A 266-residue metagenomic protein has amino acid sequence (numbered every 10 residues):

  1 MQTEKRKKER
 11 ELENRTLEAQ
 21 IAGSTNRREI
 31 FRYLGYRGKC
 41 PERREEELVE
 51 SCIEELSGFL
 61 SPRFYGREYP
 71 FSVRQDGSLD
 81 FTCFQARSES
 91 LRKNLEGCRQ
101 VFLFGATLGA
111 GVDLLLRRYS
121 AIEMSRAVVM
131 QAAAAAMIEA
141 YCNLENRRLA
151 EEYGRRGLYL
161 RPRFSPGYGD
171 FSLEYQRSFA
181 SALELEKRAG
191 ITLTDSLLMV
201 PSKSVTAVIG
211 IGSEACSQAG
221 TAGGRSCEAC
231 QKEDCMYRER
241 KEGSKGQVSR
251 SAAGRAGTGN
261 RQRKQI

Functional and structural regions predicted by a protein language model:
Q2-M130, S251-G254, R263-I266: Active-site helix-to-loop segments that bind/position phosphate- or nucleotide-bearing substrates and donors across
R44-E47, S51, A136, A140 (+1 more regions): Conserved active-site and cofactor/substrate-binding residues in soluble primary-metabolism enzymes
I53-L60, L149, Y153, Q231-D234: Structural signal for hydrophobic packing residues in well-ordered secondary-structure cores of soluble enzyme domains
P62-F71, L149-F164: Flexible, glycine/charged-enriched surface loops at secondary-structure junctions
N94, T107, V129-A132, A136-M137 (+2 more regions): Residue-level preference for alpha-helix termini and adjacent loops
L108, R156-G243, Q247-I266: Short terminal or interdomain "cap/linker" segment that borders an active site or interface and mediates
V112-L114, M137, Y168-S172: Short, well-ordered, mixed-charge alpha-helical segments that flank or form enzyme active sites
S125-R147: Compact, glycine/acidic-enriched structural inserts
